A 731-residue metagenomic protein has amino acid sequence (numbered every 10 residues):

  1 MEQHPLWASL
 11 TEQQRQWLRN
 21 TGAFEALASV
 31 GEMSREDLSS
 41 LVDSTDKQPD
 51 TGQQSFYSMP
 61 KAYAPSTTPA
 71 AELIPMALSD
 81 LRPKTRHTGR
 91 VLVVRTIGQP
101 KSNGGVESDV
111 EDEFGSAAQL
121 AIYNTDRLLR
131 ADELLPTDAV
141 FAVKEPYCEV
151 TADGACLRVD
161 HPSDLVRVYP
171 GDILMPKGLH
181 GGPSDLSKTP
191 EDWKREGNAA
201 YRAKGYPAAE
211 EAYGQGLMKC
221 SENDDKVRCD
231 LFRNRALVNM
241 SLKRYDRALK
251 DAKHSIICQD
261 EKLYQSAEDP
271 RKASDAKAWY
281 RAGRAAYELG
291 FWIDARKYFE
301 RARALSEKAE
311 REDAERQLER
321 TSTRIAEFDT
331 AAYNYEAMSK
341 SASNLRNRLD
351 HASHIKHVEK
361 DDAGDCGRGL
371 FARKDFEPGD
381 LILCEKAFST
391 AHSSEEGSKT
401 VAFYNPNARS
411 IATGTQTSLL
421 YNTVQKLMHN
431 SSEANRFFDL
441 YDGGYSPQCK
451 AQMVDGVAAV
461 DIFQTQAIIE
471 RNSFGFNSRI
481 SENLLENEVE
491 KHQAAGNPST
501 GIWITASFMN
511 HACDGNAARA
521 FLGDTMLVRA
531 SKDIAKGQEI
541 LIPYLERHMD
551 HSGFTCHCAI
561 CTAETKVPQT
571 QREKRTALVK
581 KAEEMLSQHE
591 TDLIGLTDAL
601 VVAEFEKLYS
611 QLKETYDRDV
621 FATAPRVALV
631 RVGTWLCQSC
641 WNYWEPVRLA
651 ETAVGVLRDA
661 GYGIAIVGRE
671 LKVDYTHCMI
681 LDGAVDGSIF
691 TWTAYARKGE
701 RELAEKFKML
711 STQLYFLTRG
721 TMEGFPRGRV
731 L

Functional and structural regions predicted by a protein language model:
M1-S102, E149, D153-T189: OB-fold nucleic-acid-binding modules
R82-N124, M509: OB-fold (S1/OB) nucleic-acid-binding surfaces
N124-K144: Short nucleic-acid-contacting surface segments enriched for D/E, G, S/T with interspersed K/R
A142-V143, C148-E196, Q317, E490-K491 (+4 more regions): C-terminal SET catalytic tail plus cysteine-rich post-SET Zn-binding segment of SAM-dependent SET-domain
P190-A332, A603-F707: Alpha-helical protein-protein interaction scaffolds
N334-E396, W503, S507-K532: Conserved AWS/pre-SET-to-SET junction and N-terminal core of the SET lysine methyltransferase domain, specifically
H392-N516: Catalytic cores of histone-lysine modification enzymes
